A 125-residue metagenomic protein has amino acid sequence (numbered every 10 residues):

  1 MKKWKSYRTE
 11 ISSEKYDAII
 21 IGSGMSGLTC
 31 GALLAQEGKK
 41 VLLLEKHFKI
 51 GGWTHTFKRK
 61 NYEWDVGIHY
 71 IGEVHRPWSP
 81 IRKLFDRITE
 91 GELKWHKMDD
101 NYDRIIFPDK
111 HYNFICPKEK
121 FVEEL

Functional and structural regions predicted by a protein language model:
M1-I19, Q36-G38: Extreme N-terminal leader/targeting segments of oxidoreductases
S12, A35-L42, I88-G91: Secondary-structure transition/capping motifs at alpha-helix termini and the adjoining loop/turn into the next element
G22-M25, K46: Glycine-rich Rossmann-fold phosphate-binding loop(s) that bind the pyrophosphate of adenine dinucleotide cofactors
A35-K60: Glycine-rich FAD pyrophosphate-binding loop
T56-Y102: N-terminal FAD cofactor-binding segment of flavoenzymes
L93-L125: Mobile amphipathic helical/loop "lid" adjacent to a hydrophobic cofactor/ligand pocket
